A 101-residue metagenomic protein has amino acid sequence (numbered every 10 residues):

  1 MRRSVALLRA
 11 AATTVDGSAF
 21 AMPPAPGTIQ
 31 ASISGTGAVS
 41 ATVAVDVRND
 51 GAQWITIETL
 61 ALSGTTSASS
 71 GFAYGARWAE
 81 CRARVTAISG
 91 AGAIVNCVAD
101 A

Functional and structural regions predicted by a protein language model:
M1-T13, V98-A101: Short, intrinsically disordered N-terminal pre-domain segments
R2, A19, D50-T59: Tryptophan-centered short beta-strand motifs
A6-A10, T56-T65: Solvent-exposed serine/threonine-rich low-complexity stretches and specific carbohydrate-binding patches
A10-P24, R48, S70, G92: Short Trp-Ser/Thr-centered turn/loop motifs at beta-strand boundaries
A12, S32, T36-A44, S89: Solvent-exposed, low-complexity segments and loops of surface/extracellular structural proteins
S18-P26, S32, A99-A101: Extracellular and organelle-lumenal recognition/adhesion modules and their flexible linkers in secreted
A25-I33, Y74-A93: Noncatalytic modules at the cell exterior or secretory-pathway interfaces, chiefly beta-strand-rich lectin/adhesion
A38-I55, V95-V98: Short, surface-exposed beta-strand/strand-loop-strand elements in extracellular ectodomains
